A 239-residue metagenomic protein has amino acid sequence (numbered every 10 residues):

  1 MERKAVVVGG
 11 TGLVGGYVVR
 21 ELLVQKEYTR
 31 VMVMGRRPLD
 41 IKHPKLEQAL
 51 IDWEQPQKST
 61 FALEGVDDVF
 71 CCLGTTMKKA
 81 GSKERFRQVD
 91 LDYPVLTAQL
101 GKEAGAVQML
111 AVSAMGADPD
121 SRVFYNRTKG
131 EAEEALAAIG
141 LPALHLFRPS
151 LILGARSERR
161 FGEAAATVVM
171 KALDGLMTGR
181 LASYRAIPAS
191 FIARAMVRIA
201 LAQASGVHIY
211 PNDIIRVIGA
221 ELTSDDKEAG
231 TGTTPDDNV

Functional and structural regions predicted by a protein language model:
R3-Q25: N-terminal Rossmann NAD(P)H-binding glycine-rich loop of SDR-like oxidoreductase domains
K4, Y28-R30, E47, V107-Q108 (+1 more regions): Residues at the starts of beta-strands that form the adenosine-phosphate
A5, D40, E47-L96, L100-E103: NAD(P)H-binding glycine-rich loop region in Rossmannoid oxidoreductase-like domains and their noncatalytic homologs
V8, M34, C72-L73, M109-M115 (+1 more regions): SDR active-site strand-loop-helix element
V24-E27, P44, P119-T223: Oxidoreductase cofactor-interface core, primarily capturing Rossmann-like NAD(P)-dependent enzymes
V33-D40: Short, polar loop motifs at secondary-structure junctions
A80-E84, Q88-E133, A138-F147: Conserved Rossmann-fold NAD(P)-dependent oxidoreductase catalytic core, especially the SDR/UDP-sugar
